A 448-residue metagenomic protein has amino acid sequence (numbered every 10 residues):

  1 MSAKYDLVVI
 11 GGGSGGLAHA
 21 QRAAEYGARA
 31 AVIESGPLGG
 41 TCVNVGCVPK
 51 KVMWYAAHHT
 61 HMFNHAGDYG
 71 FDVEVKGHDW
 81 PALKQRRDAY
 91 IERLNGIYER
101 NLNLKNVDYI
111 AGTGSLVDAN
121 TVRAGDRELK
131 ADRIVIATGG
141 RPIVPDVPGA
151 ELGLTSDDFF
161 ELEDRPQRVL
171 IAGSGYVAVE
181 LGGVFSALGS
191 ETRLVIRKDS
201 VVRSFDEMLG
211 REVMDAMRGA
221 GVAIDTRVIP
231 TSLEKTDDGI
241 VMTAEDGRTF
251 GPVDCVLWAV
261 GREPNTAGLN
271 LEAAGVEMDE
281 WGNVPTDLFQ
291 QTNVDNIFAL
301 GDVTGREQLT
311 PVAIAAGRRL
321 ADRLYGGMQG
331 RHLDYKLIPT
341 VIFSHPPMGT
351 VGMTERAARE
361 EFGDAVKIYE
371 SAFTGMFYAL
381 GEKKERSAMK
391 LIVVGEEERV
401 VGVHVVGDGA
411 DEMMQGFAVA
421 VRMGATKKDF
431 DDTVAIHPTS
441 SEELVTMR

Functional and structural regions predicted by a protein language model:
S2-G13, R165-G175: Beta1/beta-strand and adjacent pyrophosphate-binding region of the FAD-binding site in flavoprotein oxidoreductases
S2-Y5, Q21-A28, I33-R165, K198-V202 (+6 more regions): Glycine-rich flavin
V8-G36, T41, V48, V52-H59 (+3 more regions): Flexible, glycine-rich terminal cap/loop adjacent to redox cofactors in electron-transfer oxidoreductases
V8-I10, G114, L129-G139, I171-A172 (+3 more regions): Short hydrophobic core segments
G16, G175-A178, A313: Catalytic nucleophile loop
A20, A24, G182-A187: Gly/Ala-rich phosphate-binding loop of Rossmann-like dinucleotide-binding domains, activating on the conserved
R29, R168, S190-R193, A223: Residues at the starts of beta-strands that form the adenosine-phosphate
A150-P166, G251-Q329: FAD-site-proximal beta/loop scaffold in flavoenzymes
